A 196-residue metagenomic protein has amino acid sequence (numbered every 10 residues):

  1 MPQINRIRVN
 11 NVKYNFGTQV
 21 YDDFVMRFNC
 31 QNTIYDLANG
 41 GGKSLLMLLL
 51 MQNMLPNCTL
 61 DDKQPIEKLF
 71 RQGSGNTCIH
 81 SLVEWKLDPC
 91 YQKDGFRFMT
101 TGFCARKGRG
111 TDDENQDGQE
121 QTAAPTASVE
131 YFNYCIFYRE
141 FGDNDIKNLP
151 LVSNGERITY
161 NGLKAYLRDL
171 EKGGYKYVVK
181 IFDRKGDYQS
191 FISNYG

Functional and structural regions predicted by a protein language model:
M1-N161, A165: Extreme N-terminal "head/tail" segments of very large remodeling/mechanoenzyme assemblies
N154-G196: Extended, Lys/Glu-rich alpha-helical coiled-coil stalks
